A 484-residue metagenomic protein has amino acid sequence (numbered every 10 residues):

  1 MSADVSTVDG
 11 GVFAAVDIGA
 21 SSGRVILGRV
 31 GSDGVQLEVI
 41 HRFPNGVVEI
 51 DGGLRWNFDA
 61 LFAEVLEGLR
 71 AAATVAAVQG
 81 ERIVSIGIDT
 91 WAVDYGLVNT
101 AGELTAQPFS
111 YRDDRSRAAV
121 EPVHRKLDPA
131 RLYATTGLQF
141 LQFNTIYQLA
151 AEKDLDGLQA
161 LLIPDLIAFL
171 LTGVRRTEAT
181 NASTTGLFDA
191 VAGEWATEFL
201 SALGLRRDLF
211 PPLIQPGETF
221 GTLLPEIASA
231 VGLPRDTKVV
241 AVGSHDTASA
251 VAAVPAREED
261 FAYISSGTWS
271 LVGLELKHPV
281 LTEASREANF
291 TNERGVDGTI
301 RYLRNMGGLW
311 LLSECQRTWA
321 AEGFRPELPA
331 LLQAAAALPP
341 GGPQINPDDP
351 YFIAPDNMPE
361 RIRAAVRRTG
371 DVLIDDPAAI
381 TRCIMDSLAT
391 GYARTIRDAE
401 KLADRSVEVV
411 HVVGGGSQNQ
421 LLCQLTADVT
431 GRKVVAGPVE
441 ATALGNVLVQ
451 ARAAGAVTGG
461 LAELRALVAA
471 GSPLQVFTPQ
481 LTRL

Functional and structural regions predicted by a protein language model:
M1-A106, A134, A228-S229, L233-V239 (+1 more regions): N-terminal glycine/serine-rich phosphate-binding loop of ATP-dependent small-molecule kinases, especially carbohydrate
S2-V8, A14-A15, H124-T136, Q142 (+9 more regions): Active-site core segments that coordinate phosphate-bearing ligands/cofactors across diverse enzyme families
R24, E67-S85, N144, Q148-A150 (+1 more regions): Conserved phosphate-binding loops in N-terminal lobes of ATP-dependent enzymes of the actin/Hsp70/sugar-kinase
D51-R55, P129-Q139, F210: Short glycine/proline- and acidic residue-enriched helix-loop micro-motifs that form flexible lids or anion-recognition
T74-Y111, T136-F143, A168-D189, P212-Q215: Short beta-strand-loop/turn "lid" adjacent to the catalytic site in phosphate-handling enzymes
G80-T90, Q159-A160, P212, L402-G414: Short glycine-rich phosphate-binding loop at a beta-alpha junction
D89-A92, P216-G217, S266-W269, V409-S417: Glycine-rich beta-strand-to-loop/alpha-helix junction loops that act as flexible
F109-D128: Short alpha-helix plus adjacent loop in nuclease-associated cores
